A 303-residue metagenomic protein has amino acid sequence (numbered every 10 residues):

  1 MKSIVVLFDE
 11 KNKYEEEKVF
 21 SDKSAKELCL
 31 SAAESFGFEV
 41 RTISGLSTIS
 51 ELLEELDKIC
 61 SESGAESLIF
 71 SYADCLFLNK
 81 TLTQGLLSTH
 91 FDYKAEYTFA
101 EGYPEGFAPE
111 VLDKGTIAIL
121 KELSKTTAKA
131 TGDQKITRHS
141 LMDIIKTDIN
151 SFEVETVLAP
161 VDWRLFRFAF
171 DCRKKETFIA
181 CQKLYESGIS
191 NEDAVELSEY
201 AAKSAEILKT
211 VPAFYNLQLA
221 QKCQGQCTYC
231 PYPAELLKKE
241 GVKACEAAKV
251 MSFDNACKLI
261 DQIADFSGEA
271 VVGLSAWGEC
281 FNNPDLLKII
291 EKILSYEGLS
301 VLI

Functional and structural regions predicted by a protein language model:
M1-S44: N-terminal glycine-rich phosphate-binding loop and ensuing alpha1 helix
E51-S67: Active-site nucleotide-sugar/metal-binding loop of Leloir-type enzymes
A65-L76: Short beta-strand-to-loop acidic/aromatic patch adjacent to the donor-nucleotide binding site
L76-E105: Conserved donor-nucleotide/metal-binding helix-loop-beta segment in metal-dependent transferases, i.e., the alpha-helix
G85-E96, T116-I136, T147: Basic phosphate/pyrophosphate-binding loop/patch that engages nucleotide-derived ligands
F107-E122, K175-T177: Conserved nucleotide-sugar donor-binding and metal-coordinating catalytic region shared by glycosyltransferases
T137-P212: Conserved alpha/beta core of the MobA/IspD/sugar-nucleotide pyrophosphorylase nucleotidyltransferase superfamily
A205-I303: Conserved alpha-helical substructure of the radical SAM core
